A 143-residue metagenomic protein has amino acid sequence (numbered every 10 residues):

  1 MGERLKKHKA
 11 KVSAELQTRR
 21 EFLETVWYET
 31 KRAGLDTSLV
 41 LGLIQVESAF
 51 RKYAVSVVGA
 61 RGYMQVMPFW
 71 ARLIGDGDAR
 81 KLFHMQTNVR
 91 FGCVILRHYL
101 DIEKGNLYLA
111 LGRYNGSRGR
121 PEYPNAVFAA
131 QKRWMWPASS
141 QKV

Functional and structural regions predicted by a protein language model:
M1-V143: Catalytic glycan-binding domains that act on GlcNAc-containing polysaccharides
